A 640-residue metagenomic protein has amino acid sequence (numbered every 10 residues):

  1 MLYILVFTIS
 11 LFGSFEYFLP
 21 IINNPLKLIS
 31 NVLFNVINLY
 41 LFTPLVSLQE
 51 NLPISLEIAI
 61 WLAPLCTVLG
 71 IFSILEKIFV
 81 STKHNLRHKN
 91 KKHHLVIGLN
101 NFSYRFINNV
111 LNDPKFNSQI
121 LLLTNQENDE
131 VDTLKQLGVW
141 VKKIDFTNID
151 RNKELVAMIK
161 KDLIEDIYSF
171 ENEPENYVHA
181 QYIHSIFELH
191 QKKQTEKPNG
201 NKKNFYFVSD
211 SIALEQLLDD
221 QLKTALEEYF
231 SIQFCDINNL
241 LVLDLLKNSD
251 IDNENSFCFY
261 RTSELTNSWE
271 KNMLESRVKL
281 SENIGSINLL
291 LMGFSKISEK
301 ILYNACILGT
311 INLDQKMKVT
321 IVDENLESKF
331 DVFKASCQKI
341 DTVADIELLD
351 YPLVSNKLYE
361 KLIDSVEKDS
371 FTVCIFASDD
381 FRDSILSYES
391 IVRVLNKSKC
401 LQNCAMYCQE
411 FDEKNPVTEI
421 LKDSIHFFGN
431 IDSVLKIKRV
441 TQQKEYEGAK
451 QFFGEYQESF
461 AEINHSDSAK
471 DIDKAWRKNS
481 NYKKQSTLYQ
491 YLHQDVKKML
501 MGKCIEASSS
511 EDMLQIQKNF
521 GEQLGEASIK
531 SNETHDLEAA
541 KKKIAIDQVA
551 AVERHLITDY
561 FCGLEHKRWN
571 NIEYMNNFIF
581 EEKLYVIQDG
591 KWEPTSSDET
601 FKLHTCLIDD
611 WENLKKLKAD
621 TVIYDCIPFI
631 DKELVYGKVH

Functional and structural regions predicted by a protein language model:
M1-V6, I21-N31, N38, T43-I572 (+6 more regions): Cytosolic regulatory regions of ion transport systems
S10-P20: Alpha-helical transmembrane segments of multi-pass membrane proteins
T441, K602-T605: Extended, solvent-exposed regions of the mature portions of secreted/cell-surface glycoproteins
V586-Q588, T595-S596, F601, G637: Intrinsically disordered terminal tails
S597, K602-L603, Y624, K632: Glycine-rich, aromatic-bearing surface loops/beta-hairpins
